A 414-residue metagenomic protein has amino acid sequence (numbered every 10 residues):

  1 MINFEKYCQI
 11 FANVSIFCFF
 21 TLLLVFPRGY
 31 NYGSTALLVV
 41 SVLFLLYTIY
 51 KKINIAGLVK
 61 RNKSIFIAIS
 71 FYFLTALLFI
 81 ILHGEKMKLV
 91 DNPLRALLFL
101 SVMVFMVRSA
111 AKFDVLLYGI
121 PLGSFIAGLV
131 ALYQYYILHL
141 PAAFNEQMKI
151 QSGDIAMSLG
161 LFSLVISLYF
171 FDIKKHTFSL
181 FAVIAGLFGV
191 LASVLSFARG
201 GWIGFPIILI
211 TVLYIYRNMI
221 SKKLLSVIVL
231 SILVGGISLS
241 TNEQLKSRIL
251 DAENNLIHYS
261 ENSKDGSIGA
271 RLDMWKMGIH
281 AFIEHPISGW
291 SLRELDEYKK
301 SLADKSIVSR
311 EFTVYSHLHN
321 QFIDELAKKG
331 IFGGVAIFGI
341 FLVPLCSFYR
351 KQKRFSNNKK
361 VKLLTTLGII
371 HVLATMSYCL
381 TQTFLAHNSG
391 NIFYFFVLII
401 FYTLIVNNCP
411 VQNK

Functional and structural regions predicted by a protein language model:
M1-L77, I81, L98, R108-D114 (+4 more regions): Transmembrane signal-anchor hairpin modules in multi-pass inner-membrane enzymes, especially those that act on
F19-F20, A111-H139, I150-Y216, S240-T241: Alpha-helical transmembrane segments of multi-pass inner-membrane proteins
R28-K51, V90-M103, Q151-L161, I203-I210 (+2 more regions): Membrane-embedded alpha-helical segments of multi-pass membrane proteins, especially the transmembrane helices
K63-L74, H83-V107, V115-S124, Q147-L159: Aromatic-anchored transmembrane helix interface
L195, Y216-E261, K276-E284, L292: A membrane-periplasm/extracellular boundary helix in multi-pass inner-membrane enzymes that assemble envelope glycans
N262-G269, D273-K276, E284, S288-K329: Long extracytoplasmic/lumenal interhelical loops at the membrane interface of multi-pass membrane proteins
K329-L373: Hydrophobic transmembrane alpha-helices and their immediate junctions
I340, G368-K414: Transmembrane alpha-helices of multi-pass inner-membrane enzymes
